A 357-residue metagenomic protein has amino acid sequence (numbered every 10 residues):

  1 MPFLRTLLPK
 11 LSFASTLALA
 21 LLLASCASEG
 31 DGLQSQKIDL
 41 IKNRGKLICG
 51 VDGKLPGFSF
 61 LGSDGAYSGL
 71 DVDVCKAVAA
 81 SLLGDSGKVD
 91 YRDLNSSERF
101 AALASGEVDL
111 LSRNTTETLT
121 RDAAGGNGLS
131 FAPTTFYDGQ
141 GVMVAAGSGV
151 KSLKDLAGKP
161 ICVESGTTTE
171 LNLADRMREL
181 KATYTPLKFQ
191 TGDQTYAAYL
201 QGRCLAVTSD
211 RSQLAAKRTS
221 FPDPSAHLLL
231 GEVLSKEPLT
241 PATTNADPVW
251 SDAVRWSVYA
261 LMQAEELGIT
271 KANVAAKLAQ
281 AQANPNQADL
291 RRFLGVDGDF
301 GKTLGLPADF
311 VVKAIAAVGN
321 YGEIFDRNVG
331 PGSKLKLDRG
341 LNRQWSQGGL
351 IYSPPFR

Functional and structural regions predicted by a protein language model:
P2-S15: Bacterial N-terminal signal peptides that target proteins for export
L22-S25: C-terminal motif of bacterial Sec signal peptides marking the signal peptidase cleavage site
A27-S28, G32, V72-K76, A80-L82 (+8 more regions): Extended ligand-binding regions for polar small-molecule ligands
D31-S35, D39-S112, L306, Y321 (+2 more regions): Extracytoplasmic small-molecule ligand-binding "clamshell" domains of the periplasmic binding protein/Venus flytrap
K42-K46, A79-G87, A104-V108, T116 (+8 more regions): Sec-exported extracytoplasmic/periplasmic mature domains
I48-G57, Y67-L82, T116, D138-Y196: Bilobed "Venus flytrap"/periplasmic-binding protein-like clamshell domains and structurally analogous long
K76, A80, G84, K88-D155 (+2 more regions): Acidic, polar ligand-binding/catalytic clefts
D299-R357: C-terminal functional modules
